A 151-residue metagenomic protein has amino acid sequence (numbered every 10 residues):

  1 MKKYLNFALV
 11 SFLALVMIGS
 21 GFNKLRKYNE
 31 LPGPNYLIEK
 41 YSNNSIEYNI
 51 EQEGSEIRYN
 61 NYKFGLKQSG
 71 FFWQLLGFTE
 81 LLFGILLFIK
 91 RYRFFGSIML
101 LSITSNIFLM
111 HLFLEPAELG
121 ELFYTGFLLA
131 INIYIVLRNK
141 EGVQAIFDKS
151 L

Functional and structural regions predicted by a protein language model:
M1-I50, K67, Q74, I89-L151: Extended, low-polarity transmembrane helix blocks
G21, G54-R58, L81: Short hydrophobic/aromatic-rich motifs at helix boundaries and adjacent loops
Y48-G65: Flexible internal linker/loop segments at domain or repeat junctions
N60-L82: Individual transmembrane alpha-helix segments
I85-L86: C-terminal ends of transmembrane helices
